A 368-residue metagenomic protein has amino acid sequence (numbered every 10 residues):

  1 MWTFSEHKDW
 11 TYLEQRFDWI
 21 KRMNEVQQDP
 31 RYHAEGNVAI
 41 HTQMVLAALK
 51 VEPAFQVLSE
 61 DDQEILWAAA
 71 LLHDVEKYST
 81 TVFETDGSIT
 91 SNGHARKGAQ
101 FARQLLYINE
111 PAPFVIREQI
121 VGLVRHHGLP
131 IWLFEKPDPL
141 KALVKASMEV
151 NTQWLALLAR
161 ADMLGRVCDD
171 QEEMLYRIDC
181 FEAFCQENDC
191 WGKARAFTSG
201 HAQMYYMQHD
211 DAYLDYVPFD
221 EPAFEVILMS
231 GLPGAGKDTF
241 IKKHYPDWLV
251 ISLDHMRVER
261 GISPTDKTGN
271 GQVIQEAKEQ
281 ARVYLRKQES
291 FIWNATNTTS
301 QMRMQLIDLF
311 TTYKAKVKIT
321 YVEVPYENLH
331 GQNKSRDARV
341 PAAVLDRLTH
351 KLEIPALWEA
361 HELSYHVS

Functional and structural regions predicted by a protein language model:
M1-F83: Acidic/His-rich, divalent-metal-binding segments that scaffold phosphate/diphosphate chemistry
P30-M44, D86-Q100, V273, T296-T299: Active-site metal-coordination segments of metallo-dependent hydrolases
V51-R177: Divalent metal-dependent catalytic cores for phosphoryl transfer on phosphate-bearing substrates
Q186-E221: N-terminal pre-Walker A segment at the start of P-loop NTPase domains
E225-Y245: Glycine-rich phosphate-binding P-loop
I227, D247, Y326-S368: Conserved GTP-binding G-domain of TRAFAC-class P-loop NTPases and closely related GTPase folds
D238-F291, Y326-H330: Conserved substrate/cofactor phosphate-moiety recognition/catalytic segment in nucleotide-dependent phosphotransferases
Y313-Q332: Conserved phosphate-donor/acceptor-positioning beta-strand/loop module used by diverse small-molecule
